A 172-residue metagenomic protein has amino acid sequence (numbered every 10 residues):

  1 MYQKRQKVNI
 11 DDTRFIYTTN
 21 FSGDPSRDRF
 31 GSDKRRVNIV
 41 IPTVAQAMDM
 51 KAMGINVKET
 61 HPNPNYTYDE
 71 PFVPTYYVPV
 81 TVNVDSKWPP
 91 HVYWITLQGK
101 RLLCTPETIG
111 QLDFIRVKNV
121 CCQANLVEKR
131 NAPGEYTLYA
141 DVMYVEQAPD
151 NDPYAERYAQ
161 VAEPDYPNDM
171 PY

Functional and structural regions predicted by a protein language model:
M1-K7, D12, A148-Y172: Acidic, gly/ser/pro-rich intrinsically disordered tails
M1-K87: OB-fold ssDNA-binding interfaces and closely related basic DNA-contact patches used across DNA replication/repair
I41-A45, L126-R130, Q147: Beta-strand elements of well-folded, non-transmembrane domains
D49-A52, N131-Y136, A155: A short secondary-structure junction signal
T81-T108: Beta-strand/loop nucleic-acid-binding surfaces
Q98-C121, V127-T137: Exposed beta-sheet edge/beta-hairpin loop segments within beta-rich domains
